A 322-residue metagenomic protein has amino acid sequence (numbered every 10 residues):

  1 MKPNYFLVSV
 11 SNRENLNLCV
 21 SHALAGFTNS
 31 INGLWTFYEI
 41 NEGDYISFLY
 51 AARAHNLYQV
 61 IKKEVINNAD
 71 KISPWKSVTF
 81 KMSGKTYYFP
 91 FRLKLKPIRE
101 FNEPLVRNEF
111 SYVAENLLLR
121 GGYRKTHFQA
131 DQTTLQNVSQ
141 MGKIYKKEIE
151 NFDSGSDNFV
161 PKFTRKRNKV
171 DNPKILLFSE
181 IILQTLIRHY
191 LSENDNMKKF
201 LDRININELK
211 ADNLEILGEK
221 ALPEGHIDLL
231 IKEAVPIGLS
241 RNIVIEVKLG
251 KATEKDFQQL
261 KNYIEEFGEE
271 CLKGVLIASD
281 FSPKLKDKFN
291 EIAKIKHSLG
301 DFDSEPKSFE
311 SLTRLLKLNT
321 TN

Functional and structural regions predicted by a protein language model:
M1-H22, N41, K96-F101, F110-N322: Charged, terminal alpha-helix-loop-beta segments that serve as non-catalytic nucleic-acid engagement and/or assembly
G26-T36: Short alpha-helix capping/helix-loop boundary micro-motifs
T36-L49: Short coil-to-beta transition motif at edge beta-strands of beta-rich domains
Y50-H55: Short, charged beta-turn/beta-strand-edge "cap" motif at the junction between a beta-strand and an adjacent loop
N56, F91, R241-I243: Core residues of folded domains in eukaryotic genome-function proteins
L57-Y58, K286: Short glycine-/acidic-enriched loop or helix-start segments at secondary-structure transitions that form or flank
V60-T133: Aromatic- and Lys/Arg-enriched surface recognition patch
